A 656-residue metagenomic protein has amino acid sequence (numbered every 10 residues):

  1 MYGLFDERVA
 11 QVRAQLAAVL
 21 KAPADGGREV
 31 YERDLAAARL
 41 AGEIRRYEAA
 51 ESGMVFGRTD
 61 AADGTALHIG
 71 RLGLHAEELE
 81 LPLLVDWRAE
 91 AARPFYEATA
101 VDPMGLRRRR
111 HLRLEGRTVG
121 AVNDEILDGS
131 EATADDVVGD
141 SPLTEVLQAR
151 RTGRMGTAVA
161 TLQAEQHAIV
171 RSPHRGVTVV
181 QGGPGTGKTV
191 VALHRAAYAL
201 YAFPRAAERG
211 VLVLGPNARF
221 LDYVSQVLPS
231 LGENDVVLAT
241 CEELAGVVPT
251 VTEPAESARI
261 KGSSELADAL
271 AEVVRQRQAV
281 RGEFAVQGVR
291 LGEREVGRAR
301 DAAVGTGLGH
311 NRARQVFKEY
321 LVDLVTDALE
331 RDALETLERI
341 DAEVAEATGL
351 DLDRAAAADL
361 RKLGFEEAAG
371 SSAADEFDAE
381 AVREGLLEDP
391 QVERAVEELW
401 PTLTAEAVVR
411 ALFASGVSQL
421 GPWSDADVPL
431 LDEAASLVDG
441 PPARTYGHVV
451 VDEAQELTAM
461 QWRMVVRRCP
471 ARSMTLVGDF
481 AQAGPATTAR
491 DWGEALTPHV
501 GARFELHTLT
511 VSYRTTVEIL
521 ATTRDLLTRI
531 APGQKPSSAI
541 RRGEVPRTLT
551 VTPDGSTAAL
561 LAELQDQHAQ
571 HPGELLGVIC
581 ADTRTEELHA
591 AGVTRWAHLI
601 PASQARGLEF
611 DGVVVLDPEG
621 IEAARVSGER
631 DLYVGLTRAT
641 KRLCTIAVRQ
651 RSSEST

Functional and structural regions predicted by a protein language model:
M1, F5-R8, V12, L16-G27 (+11 more regions): P-loop NTPase Walker
M1-A168, S653-T656: Extended, charged low-complexity regulatory segments
R46-E51, R58-A61, D102-M104, H111-R113 (+5 more regions): A general structural signal for short secondary-structure junctions and capping/turn motifs
A66, H75, L200-V449, E456-M464 (+4 more regions): Alpha-helical nucleic-acid-binding subdomain of P-loop helicases immediately C-terminal to the Walker A/P-loop
R154, A158, K188-A192, F317 (+2 more regions): Phosphate/oxyanion-binding active-site loops and adjacent basic polyanion-contact surfaces
R154, A313, T515: Conserved acidic
Q163, H167, R171-H174, A197 (+4 more regions): Amphipathic, well-packed alpha-helical segments that form the structural scaffold of globular domains
A206-R209, A218-K261, E433-H448, Q455-T656: Conserved helicase motor core of SF1/SF2 NTP-dependent helicases
